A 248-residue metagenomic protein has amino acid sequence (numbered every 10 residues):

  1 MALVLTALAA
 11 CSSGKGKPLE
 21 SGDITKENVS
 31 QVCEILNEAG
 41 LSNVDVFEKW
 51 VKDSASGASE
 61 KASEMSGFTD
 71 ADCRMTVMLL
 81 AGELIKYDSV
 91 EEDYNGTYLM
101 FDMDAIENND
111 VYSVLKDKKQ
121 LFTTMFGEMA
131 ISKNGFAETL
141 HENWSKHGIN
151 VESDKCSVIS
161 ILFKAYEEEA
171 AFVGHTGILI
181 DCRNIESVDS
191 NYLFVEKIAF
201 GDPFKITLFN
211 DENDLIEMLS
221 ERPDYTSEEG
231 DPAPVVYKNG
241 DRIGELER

Functional and structural regions predicted by a protein language model:
M1-V4: Sec-dependent N-terminal signal peptides
A7-S12: C-terminal motif of bacterial Sec signal peptides marking the signal peptidase cleavage site
S13-K15, F126, E229: Feature targets compositionally biased, intrinsically disordered low-complexity regions with long contiguous runs
K15-D23: N-terminal, intrinsically disordered, polar/charged segments of Gram-positive cell-envelope systems that serve as
T25-K164, E168-V173, D181-A199: Acidic/His-rich structured neighborhood in mature extracellular/periplasmic domains
D189-A199, F209-R248: Low-complexity, Gly/Ser/Thr/Pro-rich intrinsically disordered linker/tail segments
